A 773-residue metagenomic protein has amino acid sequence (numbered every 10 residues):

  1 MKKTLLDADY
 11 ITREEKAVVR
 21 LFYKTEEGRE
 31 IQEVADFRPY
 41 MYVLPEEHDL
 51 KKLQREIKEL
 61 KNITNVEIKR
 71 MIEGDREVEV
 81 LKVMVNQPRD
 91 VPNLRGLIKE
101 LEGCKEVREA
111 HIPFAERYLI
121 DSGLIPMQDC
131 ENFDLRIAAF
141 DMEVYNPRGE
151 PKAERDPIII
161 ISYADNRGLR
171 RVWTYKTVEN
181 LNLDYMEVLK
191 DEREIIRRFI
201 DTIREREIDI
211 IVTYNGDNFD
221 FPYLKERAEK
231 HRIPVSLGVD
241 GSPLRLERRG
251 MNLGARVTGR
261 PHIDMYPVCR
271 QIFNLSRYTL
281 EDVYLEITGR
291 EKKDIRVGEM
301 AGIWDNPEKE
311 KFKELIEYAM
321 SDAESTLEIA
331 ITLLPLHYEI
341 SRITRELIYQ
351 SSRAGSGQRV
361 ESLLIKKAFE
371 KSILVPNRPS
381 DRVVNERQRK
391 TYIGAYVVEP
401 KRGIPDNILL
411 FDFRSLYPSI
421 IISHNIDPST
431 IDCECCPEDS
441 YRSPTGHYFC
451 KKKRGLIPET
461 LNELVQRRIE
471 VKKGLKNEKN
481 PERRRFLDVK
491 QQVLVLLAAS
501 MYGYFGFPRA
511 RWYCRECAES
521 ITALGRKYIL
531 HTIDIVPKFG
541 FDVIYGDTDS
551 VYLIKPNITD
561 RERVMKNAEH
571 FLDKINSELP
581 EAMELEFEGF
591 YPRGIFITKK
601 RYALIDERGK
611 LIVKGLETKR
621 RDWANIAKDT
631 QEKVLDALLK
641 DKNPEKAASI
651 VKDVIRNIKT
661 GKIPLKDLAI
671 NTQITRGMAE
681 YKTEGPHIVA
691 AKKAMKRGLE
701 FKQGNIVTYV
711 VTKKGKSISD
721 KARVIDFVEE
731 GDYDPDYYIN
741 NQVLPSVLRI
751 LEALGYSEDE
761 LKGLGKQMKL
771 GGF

Functional and structural regions predicted by a protein language model:
M1-E207, E308, M320-S321, S325-T344 (+6 more regions): DnaQ-like (DEDDh/DEDDy) 3′-5′ exonuclease domain used for proofreading and 3′-end trimming on nucleic acids
E14, D305-S415, S419-H424, R483-K527 (+8 more regions): Common nucleic-acid-contacting/processivity interface regions adjacent to the catalytic cores of nucleic-acid enzymes
R171-W173, L181-M186, K190, I211 (+2 more regions): Active-site-proximal helix-loop-helix substrate-binding element of RNase H-like nuclease domains
F199-Y223: Proline-aspartate-enriched helix->loop->beta-strand connector
F221, N252-G254, M265, V383-F505 (+1 more regions): Catalytic nucleotidyl-transfer cores of nucleotide-processing enzymes
D542-D547, F587: Short beta-strand
V551-A568: Catalytic palm subdomain of template-directed nucleic-acid polymerases, centered on the conserved carboxylate motif
E569-N576, P580-F773: C-terminal, non-catalytic extensions of nucleic-acid polymerases
